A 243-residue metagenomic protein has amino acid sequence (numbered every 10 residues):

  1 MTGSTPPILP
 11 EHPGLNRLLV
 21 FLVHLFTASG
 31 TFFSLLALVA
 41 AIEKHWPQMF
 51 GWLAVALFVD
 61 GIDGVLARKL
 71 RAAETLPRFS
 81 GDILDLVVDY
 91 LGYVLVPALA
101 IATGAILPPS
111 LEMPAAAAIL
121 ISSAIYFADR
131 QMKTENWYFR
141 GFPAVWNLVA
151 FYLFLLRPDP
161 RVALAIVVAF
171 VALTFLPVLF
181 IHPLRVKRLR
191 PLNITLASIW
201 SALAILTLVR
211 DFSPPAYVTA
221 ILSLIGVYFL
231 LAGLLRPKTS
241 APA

Functional and structural regions predicted by a protein language model:
M1-L9, F139-A243: C-terminal membrane-associated helical module and adjoining short loops/tails
T2-G14, I62-G81, W137-R140, A243: Cytosolic, membrane-interface loops and tails of multi-pass inner-membrane proteins
P10-A72: Active-site-proximal cofactor/substrate-binding loop regions of enzyme domains
L15-L25, F79-V87, M132-G141, P183-P191: Short, amphipathic, aromatic/basic-enriched membrane-interface segments that mark the entry/exit of transmembrane
V23-A28, K69-Y126: Multi-pass membrane catalytic core of lipid/isoprenoid biosynthesis enzymes
L36-W52, V87, L91, L95-A116 (+2 more regions): Helix-coil boundary and interhelical linker segments in multi-pass alpha-helical membrane proteins
L53-D60, A118-Y126, F170-P177, L222-F229: Alpha-helical transmembrane segments of multi-pass membrane proteins
V65-E74, S122-W137, F175-L184, L231-T239: C-terminal ends of transmembrane helices
